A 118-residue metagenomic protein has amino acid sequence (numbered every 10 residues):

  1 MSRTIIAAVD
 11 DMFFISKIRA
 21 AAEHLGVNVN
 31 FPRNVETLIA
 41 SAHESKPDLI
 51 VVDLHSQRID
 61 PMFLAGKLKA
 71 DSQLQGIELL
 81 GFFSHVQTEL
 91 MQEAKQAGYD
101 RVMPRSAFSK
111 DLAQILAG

Functional and structural regions predicted by a protein language model:
R3-M12: Conserved acidic segment of CheY-like receiver
G26-R33: Short hydrophobic/Thr-rich beta-strand motif most characteristic of the beta2 strand and flanking loop of CheY-like
N34-L49: Acidic, metal-coordinating helix/loop segments flanking the phosphotransfer/catalytic sites of two-component signaling
V52-L68: Conserved phosphotransfer microenvironments
K69-Q75, A97: Conserved phosphotransfer cores of two-component systems
G76-H85: A short, hydrophobic beta-strand element within the central beta-sheet of small alpha/beta folds
V86-R101: Alpha4 helix (beta4-alpha4-beta5 surface) of REC/receiver domains from two-component response regulators
G98-K110: Output/docking surface of receiver
